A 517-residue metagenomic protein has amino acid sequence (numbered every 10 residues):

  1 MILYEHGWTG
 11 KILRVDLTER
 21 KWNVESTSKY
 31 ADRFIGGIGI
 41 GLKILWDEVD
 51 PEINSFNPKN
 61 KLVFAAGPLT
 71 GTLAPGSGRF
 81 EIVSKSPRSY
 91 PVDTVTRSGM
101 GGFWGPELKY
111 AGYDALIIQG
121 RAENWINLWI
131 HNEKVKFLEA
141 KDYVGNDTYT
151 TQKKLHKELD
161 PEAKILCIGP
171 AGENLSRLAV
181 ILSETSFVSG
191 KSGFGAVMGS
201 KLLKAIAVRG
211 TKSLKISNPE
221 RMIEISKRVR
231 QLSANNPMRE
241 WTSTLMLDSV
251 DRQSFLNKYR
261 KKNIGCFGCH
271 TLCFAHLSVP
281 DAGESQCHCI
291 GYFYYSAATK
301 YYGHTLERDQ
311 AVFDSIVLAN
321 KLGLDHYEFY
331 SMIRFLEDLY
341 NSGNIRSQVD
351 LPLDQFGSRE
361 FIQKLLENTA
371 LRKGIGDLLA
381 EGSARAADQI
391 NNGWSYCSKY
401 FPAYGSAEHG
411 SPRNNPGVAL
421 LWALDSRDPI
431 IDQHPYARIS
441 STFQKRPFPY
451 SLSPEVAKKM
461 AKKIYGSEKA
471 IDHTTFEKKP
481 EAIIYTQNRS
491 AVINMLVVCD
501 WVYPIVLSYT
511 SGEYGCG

Functional and structural regions predicted by a protein language model:
M1-K191, G195, S200-I216, I223-E240: Protein-protein interaction/assembly regions in multi-subunit complexes
N57, K85, H156-S192, M198-G517: Extended C-terminal regions of large enzymes
